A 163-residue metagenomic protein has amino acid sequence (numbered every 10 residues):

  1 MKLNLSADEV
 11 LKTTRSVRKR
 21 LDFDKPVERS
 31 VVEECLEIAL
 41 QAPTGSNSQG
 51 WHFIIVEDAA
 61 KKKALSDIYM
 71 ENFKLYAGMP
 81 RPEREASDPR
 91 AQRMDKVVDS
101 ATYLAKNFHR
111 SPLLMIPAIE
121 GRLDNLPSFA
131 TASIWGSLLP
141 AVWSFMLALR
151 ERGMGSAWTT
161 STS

Functional and structural regions predicted by a protein language model:
M1-L36, Q41, Q49: Specificity-determining recognition surfaces
V27-S30, A60, P140: Conserved active-site and cofactor/substrate-binding residues in soluble primary-metabolism enzymes
E37-L40, L113-S163: Small-aliphatic-rich amphipathic alpha-helix that forms the alpha element of a beta-alpha
T44-N47, A148: Short glycine/serine/proline-enriched coil/turn segments at secondary-structure junctions
S46-E57: Short loop-to-beta-strand entry elements in the cores of soluble alpha/beta enzymes
S48, F108-S111, E151-R152: Short gly/pro-enriched beta-turn/loop segments at secondary-structure junctions
I55-L138: Glycine/small-residue-rich phosphate/adenosyl-binding loop
